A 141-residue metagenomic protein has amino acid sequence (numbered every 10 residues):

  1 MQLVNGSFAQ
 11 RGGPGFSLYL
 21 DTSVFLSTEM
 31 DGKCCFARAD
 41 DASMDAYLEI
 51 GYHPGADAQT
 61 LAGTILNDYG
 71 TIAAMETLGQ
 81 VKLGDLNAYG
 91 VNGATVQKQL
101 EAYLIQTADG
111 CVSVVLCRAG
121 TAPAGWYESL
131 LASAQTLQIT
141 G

Functional and structural regions predicted by a protein language model:
L3-A9, G32-C34, K82-N92: Short, hydrophobic/aromatic-rich segments at coil-to-beta transitions
S7-T60: Secretory pathway targeting signatures of secreted, lumenal, and periplasmic proteins
Y19-S23, D40-S43, G84-L86, I105-V112: Short, solvent-exposed coil/turn segments at beta-strand boundaries
D21, A58-L66, E101, Y127-A134: Extracytoplasmic/secreted envelope proteins and their assembly/folding machinery, especially bacterial periplasmic
F25, L66-A74, Q135-I139: Sec-exported extracytoplasmic/periplasmic mature domains
G55-D57, T95-K98, A119-P123: Solvent-exposed loop/turn segments at secondary-structure junctions within structured extracellular/periplasmic domains
I65-D109: Signature of long, low-cysteine stretches enriched in small and polar/charged residues
C111-G141: Surface-exposed amphipathic alpha-helical segments
